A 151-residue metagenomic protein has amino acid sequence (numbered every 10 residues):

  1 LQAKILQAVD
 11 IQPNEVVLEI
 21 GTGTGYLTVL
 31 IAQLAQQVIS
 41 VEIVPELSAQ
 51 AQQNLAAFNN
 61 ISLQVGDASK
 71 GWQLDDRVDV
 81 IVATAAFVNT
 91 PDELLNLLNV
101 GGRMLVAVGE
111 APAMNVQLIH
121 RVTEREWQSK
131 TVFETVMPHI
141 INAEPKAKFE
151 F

Functional and structural regions predicted by a protein language model:
L1-Q7: A glycine-rich, Thr/Ser-enriched phosphate-binding loop motif common to dinucleotide/cofactor-binding enzymes
A3, L74, N89, E134 (+1 more regions): Generic structural "secondary-structure junction" signal
K4, N14, K70, K130 (+1 more regions): Context-gated lysine
D10-W127: Conserved nucleotide-cofactor-binding alpha/beta core module
G109-F151: Active-site capping/gating segments
